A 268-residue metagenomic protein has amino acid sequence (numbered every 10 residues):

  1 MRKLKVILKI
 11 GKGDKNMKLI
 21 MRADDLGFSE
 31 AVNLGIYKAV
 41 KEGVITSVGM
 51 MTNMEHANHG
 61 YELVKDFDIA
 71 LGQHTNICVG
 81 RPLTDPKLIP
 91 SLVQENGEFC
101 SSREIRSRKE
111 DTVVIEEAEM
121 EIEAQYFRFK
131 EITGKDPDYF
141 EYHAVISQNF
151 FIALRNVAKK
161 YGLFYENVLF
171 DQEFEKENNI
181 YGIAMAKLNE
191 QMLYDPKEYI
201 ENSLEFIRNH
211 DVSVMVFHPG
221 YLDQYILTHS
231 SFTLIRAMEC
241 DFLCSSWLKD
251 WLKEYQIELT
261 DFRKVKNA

Functional and structural regions predicted by a protein language model:
R2-N16: Short, Lys/Arg-enriched N-terminal segments with co-localized hydrophobic residues within the first ~10-30 amino acids
D14-G80: Active-site beta->alpha N-cap acidic-glycine motif
M17-L19, V44-T46, F67-I69, G134-D138 (+2 more regions): Short, well-ordered coil/turn segments that N-cap beta-strands
D24-L26, M51-N53, H74-C78, H143-V145 (+4 more regions): Active-site beta-loop-alpha junctions enriched in small/polar residues
D25, L71, F140, M215 (+1 more regions): Conserved, mostly hydrophobic/aromatic
P82-V113, S231: Active-site gating loops and adjacent loop-to-helix segments of metal-dependent hydrolytic enzymes
I115-E190, P196-E201, E205: Catalytic domains of cell-wall/extracellular-matrix polysaccharide-remodeling enzymes, centered on de-N-acetylation
Y165, H229-A268: C-terminal domain-boundary segment and adjacent tail
